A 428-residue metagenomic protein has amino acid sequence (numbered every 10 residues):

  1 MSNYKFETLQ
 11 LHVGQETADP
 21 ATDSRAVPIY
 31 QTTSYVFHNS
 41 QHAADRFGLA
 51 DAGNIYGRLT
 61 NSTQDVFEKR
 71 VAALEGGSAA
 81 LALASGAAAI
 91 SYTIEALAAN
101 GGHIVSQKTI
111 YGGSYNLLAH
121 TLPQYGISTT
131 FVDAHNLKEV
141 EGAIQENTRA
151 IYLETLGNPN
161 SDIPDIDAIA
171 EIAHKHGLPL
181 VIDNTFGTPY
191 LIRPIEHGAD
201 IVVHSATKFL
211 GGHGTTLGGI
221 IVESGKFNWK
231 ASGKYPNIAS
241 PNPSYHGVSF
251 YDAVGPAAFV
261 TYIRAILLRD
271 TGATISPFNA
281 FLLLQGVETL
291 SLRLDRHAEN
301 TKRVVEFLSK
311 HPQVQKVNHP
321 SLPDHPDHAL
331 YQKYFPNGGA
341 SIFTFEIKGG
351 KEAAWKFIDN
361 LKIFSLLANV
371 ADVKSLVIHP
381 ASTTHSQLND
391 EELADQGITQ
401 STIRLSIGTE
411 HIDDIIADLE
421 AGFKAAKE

Functional and structural regions predicted by a protein language model:
S2, G14, A18, A79-K310: Conserved PLP-enzyme active-site core in the AAT-like
S2-N61, K69-R70, I403: N-terminal "arm"/small-domain region of PLP-dependent enzymes with the aminotransferase-like
N39-S91, G113-H120: Conserved N-terminal alpha-helix of the aminotransferase class I/II PLP-enzyme fold
S78, A119, S128, E146 (+3 more regions): PLP-dependent enzyme catalytic core of the Aspartate aminotransferase-like
I151, G219-I221, V317, F343 (+1 more regions): Well-ordered beta-strand positions enriched in small/hydrophobic/aromatic, beta-favoring residues
L156, T185-G187, L322, K348 (+1 more regions): Active-site beta-loop-alpha junctions enriched in small/polar residues
V222, T344-E346, S406-G408: Short hydrophobic/aromatic beta-strand micro-patches that form the beta-sheet surface supporting nucleotide- or nucleic
T271-T274, F278-A280, Q285, T289 (+4 more regions): Conserved small-domain helix->loop->beta segment predominantly found in fold-type I
